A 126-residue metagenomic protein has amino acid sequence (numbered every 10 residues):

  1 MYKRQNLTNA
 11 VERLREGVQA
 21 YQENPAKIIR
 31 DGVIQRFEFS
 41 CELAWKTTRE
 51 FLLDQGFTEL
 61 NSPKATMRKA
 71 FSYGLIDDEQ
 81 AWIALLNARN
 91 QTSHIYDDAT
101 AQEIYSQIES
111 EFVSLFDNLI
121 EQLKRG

Functional and structural regions predicted by a protein language model:
K3-G126: Solvent-exposed interaction patches of small proteins and small membrane subunits
